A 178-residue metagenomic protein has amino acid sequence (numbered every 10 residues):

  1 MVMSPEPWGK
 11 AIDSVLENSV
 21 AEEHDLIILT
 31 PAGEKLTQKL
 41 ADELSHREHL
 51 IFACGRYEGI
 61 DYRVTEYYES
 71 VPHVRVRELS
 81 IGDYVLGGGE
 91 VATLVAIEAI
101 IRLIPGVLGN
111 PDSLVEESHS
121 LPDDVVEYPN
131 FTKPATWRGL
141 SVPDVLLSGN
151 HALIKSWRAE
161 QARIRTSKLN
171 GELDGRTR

Functional and structural regions predicted by a protein language model:
V2-R56, I60-D61: S-adenosyl-L-methionine/SAH cofactor-binding core of RNA-modifying enzymes
P5-W8, T93, I154: A general structural signal for well-ordered alpha-helical segments in protein cores
L26, L108-V115, G171-G175: Short, flexible loop/turn segments with low-complexity composition
A32, L40, I60, I104 (+5 more regions): Glycine-rich, flexible loop/turn motifs
S45-E48, P72-H73, G139-S141: Short hydrophobic "helix-edge" motifs at membrane interfaces and signal-peptide entry regions
I51, E78, V85, A135 (+1 more regions): Short glycine- and Lys/Arg-enriched binding-loop motifs that mark or flank ligand-binding interfaces
I60, V64-H119: Structured adenosyl-cofactor binding patch, chiefly the S-adenosyl-L-methionine
H119-R176: Long, charged alpha-helical interface segments
